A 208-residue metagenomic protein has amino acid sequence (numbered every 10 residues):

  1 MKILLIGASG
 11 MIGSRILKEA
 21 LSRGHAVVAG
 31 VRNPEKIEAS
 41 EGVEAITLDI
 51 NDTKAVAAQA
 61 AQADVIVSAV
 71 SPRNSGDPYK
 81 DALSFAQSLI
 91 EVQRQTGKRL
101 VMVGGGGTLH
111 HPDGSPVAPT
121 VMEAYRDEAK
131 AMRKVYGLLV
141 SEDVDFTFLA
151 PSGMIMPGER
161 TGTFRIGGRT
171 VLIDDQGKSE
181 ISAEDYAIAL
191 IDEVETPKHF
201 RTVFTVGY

Functional and structural regions predicted by a protein language model:
I3-R23: N-terminal Rossmann NAD(P)H-binding glycine-rich loop of SDR-like oxidoreductase domains
L4, V28-A29, T147: Conserved beta-strand positions in the Rossmann-like core of class I SAM-dependent methyltransferases
S9, V31-N33, G106: Residues in the short beta-alpha loop(s) of Rossmann-like NAD(P)-binding domains
I12-I16, L89, L190: Hydrophobic residues within alpha-helices that form the first helical element adjacent to the glycine-rich loop
A29-I37, G153: Short, polar loop motifs at secondary-structure junctions
E35-T96: NAD(P)H-binding glycine-rich loop region in Rossmannoid oxidoreductase-like domains and their noncatalytic homologs
N74-T163: Glycine-/Pro-rich loop/turn segments that contact NAD(P) or position catalytic residues in Rossmann-like domains
R133, S141-Y208: C-terminal substrate-binding/catalytic lobe of Rossmann-fold NAD(P)-dependent oxidoreductases
